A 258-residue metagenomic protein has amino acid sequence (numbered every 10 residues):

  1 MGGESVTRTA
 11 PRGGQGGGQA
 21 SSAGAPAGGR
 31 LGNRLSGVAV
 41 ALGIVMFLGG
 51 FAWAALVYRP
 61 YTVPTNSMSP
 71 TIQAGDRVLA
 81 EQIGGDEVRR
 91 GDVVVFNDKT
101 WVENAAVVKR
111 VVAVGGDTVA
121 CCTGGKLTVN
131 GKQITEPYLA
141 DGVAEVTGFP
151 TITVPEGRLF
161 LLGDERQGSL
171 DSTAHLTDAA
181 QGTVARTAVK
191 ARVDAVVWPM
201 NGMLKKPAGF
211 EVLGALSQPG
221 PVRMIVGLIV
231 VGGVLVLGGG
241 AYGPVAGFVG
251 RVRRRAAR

Functional and structural regions predicted by a protein language model:
G2-R258: Extended hydrophobic leader/signal-anchor segments used for secretion and membrane insertion
